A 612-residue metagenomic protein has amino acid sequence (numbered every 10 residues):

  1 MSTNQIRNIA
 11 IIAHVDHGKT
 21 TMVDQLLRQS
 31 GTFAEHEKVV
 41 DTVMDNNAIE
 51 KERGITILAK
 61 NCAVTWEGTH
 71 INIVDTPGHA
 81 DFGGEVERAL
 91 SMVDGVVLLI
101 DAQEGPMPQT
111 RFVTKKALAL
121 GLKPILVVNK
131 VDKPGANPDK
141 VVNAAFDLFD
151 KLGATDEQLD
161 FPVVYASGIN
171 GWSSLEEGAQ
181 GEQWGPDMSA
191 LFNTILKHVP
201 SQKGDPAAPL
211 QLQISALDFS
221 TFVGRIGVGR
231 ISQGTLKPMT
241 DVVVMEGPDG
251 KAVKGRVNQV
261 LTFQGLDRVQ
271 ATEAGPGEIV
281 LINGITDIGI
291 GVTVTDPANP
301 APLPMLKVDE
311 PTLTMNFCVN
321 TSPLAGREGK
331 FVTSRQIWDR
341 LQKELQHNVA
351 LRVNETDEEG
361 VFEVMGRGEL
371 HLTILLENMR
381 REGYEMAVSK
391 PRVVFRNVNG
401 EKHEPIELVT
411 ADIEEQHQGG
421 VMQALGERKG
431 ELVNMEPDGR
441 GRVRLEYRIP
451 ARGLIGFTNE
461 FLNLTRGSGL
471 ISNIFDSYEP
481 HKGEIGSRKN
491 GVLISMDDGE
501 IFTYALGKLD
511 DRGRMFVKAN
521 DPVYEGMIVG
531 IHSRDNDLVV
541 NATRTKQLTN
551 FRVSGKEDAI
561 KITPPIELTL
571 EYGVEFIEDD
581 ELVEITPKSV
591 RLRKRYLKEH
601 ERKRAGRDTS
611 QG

Functional and structural regions predicted by a protein language model:
M1-I100, E104-P106, A144, L217-S220: P-loop NTPase switch module centered on the Walker A-proximal segment
M1-V15, A102-V223, G234-K237, D241-V244 (+4 more regions): P-loop NTPase catalytic nucleotide-binding module
N4-G18, A80, P106-K115, G121-K123 (+16 more regions): Conserved structured catalytic cores and adjacent interaction surfaces of nucleotide-binding/hydrolyzing enzymes
K38-T42, L152-V164, Q202-Q213, D249-F263 (+8 more regions): Interdomain boundary/hinge elements
Q211-M315, A325-R327, N490, D498-T549 (+2 more regions): Conserved nucleotide-binding/hydrolysis modules and their immediate coupling elements across P-loop/ASCE NTPase motors
V319-V332, V409-H417: Short, surface-exposed ligand-recognition loops at beta-strand->loop->(often short) alpha-helix junctions that present
S322-L345, T563: A short, contiguous, amphipathic alpha-helix enriched in charged residues
R591, L597-G612: Acidic, low-complexity intrinsically disordered tails
